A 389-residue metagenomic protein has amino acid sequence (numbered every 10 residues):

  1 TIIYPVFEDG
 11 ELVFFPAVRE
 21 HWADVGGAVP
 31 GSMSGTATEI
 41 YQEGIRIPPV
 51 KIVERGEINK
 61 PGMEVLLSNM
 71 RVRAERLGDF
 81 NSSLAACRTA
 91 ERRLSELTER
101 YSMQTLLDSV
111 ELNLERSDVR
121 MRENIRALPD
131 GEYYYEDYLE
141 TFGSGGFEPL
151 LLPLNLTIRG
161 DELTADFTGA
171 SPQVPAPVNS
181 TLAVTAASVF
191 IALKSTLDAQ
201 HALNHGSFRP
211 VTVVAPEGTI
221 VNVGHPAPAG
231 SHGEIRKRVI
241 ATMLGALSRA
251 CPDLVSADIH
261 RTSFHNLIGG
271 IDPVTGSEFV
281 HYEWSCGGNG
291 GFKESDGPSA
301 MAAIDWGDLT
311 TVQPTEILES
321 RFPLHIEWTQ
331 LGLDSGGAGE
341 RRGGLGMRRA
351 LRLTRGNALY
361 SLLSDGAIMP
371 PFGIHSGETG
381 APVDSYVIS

Functional and structural regions predicted by a protein language model:
T1-S389: Glycine/proline-enriched, intrinsically flexible loops and inter-domain linkers
